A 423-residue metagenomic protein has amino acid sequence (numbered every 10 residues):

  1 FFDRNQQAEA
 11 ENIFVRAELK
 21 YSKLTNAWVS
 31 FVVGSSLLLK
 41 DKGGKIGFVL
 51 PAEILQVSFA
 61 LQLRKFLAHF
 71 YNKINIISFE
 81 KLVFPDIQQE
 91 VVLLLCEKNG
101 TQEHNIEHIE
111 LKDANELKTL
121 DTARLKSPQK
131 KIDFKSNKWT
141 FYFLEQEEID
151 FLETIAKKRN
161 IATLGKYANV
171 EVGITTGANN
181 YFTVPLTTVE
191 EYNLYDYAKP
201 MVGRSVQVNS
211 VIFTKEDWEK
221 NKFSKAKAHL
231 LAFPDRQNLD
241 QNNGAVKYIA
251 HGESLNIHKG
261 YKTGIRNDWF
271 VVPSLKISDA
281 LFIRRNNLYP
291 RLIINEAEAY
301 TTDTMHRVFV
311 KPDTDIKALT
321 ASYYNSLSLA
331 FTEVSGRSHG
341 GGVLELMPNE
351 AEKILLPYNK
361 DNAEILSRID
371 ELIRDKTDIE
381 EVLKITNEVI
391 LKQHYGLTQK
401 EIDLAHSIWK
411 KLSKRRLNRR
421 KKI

Functional and structural regions predicted by a protein language model:
F1-G177: Signature of N6-adenine DNA methyltransferases within the class I
E18-T25, V49-V57, T188, D235 (+4 more regions): Short, charged/polar micro-motifs that form catalytic or ligand-binding hotspots
I54, L356-N359, R374-T377: Residues in soluble alpha-helical coiled-coils and helical-bundle/repeat scaffolds
V57, Y195, N242, I379-L383: Alpha-helix N-cap/helix-initiation sites
E148-E364, R368-E371, E388, Y395: Polybasic, glycine- and aromatic-enriched phosphate-binding surface used to engage nucleic acids
A363-I423: Amphipathic alpha-helical coiled-coil/heptad-repeat segments
